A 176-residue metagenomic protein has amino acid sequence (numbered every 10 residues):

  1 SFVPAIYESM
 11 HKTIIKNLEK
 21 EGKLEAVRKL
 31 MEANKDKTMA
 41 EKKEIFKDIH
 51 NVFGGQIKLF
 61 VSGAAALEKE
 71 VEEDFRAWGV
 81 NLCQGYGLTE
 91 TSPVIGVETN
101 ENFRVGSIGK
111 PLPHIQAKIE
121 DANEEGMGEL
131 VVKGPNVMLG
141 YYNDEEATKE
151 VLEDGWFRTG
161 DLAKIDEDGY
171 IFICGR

Functional and structural regions predicted by a protein language model:
S1-F2, I6-F103, Q116: Gly/Ser/Thr-rich phosphate-binding loop
A66, E70-V71, I95-T99, G109-P111 (+2 more regions): Active-site glycine/GP-rich loop and adjacent strand/helix microenvironment that borders small-molecule binding pockets
R104, I108: SDR active-site lid
P111, I115-E120, E124-R176: Conserved ATP-binding/catalytic segment of the ANL
